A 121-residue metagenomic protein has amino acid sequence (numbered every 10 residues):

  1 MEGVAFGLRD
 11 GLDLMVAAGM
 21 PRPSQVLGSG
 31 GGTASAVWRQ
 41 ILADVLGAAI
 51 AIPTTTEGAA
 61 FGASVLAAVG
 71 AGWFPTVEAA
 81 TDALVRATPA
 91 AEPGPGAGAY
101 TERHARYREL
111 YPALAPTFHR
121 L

Functional and structural regions predicted by a protein language model:
M1-L121: Glycine/Thr-rich phosphate-binding loops that ligate phosphate moieties of nucleotide and other phosphorylated ligands
